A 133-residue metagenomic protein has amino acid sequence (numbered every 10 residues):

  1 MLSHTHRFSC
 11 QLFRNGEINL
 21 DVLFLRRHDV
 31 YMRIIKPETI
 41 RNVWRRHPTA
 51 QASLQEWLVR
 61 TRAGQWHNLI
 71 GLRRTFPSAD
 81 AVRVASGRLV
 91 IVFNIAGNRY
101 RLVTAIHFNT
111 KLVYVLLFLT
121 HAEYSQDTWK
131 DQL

Functional and structural regions predicted by a protein language model:
L2-R99, H107-Y114, H121-L133: Basic, Lys/Arg-enriched alpha-helical interface segments
